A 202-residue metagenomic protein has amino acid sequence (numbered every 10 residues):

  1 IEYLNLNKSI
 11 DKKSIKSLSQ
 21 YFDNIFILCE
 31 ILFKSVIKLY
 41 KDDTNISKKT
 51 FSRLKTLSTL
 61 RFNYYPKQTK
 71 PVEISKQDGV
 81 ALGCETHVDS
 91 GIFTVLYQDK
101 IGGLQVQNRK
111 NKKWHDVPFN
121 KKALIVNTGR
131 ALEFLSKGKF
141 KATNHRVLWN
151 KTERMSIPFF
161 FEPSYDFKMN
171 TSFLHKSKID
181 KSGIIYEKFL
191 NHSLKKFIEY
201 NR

Functional and structural regions predicted by a protein language model:
E2-S17: A short, charged helix-loop
S17-R202: C-terminal flanking tails of non-heme Fe-dependent oxygenases
